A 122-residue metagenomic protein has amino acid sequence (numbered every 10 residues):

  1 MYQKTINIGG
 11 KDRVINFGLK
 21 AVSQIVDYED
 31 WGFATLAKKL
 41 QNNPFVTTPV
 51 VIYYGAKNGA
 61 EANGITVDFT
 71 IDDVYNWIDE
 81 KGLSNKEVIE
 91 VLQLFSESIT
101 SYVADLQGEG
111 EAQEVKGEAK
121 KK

Functional and structural regions predicted by a protein language model:
M1-N7, D27-N43, N63-K122: Charged interaction scaffolds used for protein-protein
I8-D12: Glycine-centered positions within short beta-strands or beta-hairpins
G18: Residue-level signal for threonine
T47-N58, E90-E97: Short, hydrophobic/amphipathic alpha-helical patches that form generic packing surfaces within helical domains
